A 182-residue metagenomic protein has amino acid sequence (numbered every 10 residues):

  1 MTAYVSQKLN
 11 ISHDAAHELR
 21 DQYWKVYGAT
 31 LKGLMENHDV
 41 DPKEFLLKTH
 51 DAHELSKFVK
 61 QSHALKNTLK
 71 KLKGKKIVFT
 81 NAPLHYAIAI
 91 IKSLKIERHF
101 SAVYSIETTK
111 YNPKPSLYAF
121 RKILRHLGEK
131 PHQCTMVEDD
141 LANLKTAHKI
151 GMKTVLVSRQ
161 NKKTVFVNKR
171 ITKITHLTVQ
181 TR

Functional and structural regions predicted by a protein language model:
M1-H63, H85: N-terminal helical cap/lid subdomain that shapes the substrate entry/recognition surface in HAD-like hydrolases
K8-S12, F45-K48, K66-N67, R98-S101 (+1 more regions): A short alpha-helix capping/helix-coil boundary motif
H17-L19, A52-S56, G74, E107 (+1 more regions): Short, contiguous strand/loop micro-motifs
V26-A29, K60, N67, A82 (+2 more regions): Generic recognition of short, well-ordered alpha-helical interface segments
S56-K60, V78, Y111: Short, surface-exposed alpha-helical recognition segments that flank or form part of ligand/macromolecule-binding
A64-K73: Catalytic-core regions built around general acid/base machinery
K70, I77, P83-L84, I88-R182: Asp-based, Mg2+/Mn2+-dependent phosphohydrolase catalytic module
